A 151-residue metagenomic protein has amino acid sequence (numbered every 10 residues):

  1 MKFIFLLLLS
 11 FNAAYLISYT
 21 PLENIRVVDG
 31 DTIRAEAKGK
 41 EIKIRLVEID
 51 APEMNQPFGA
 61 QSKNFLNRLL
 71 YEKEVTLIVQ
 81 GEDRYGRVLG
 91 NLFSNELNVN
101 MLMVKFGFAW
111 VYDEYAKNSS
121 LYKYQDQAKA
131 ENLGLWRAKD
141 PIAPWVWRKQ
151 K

Functional and structural regions predicted by a protein language model:
K2-K151: Small beta-barrel nucleic-acid-binding modules, primarily SNase/OB-fold domains and secondarily Tudor-like barrels
